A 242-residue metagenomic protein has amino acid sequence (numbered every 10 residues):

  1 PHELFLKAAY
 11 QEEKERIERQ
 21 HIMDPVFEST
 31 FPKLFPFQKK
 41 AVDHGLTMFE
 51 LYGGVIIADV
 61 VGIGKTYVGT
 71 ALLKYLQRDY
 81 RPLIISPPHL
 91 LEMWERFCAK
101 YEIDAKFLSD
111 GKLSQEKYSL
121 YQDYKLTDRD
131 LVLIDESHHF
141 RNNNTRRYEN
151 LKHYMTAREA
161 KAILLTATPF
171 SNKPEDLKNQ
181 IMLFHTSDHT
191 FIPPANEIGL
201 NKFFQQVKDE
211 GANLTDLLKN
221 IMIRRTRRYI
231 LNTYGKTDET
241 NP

Functional and structural regions predicted by a protein language model:
P1-V60, Y67-R78: ATP-dependent helicase/translocase motor core
M48, Y75-D79, F97, A157 (+1 more regions): Active-site catalytic microenvironments for nucleophilic, acid-base chemistry
G54-I56, L83, I163: Short hydrophobic/aromatic beta-strand immediately N-terminal to the Walker A/P-loop
G62, F170: Walker A (P-loop) phosphate-binding loop of P-loop NTPases
V68-A71, D79-K100, S171-E175: Conserved Walker A/P-loop ATP-binding site and its immediately adjacent core in helicase/helicase-like ATPase domains
L90-L108, F184-D188: Conserved helix-turn-beta segment of the N-terminal RecA-like "Helicase ATP-binding" lobe in SF1/SF2 helicases
F107-D128, V132, E136-F140, N144-A160 (+3 more regions): Inter-lobe coupling linker of SF2 helicases/translocases
